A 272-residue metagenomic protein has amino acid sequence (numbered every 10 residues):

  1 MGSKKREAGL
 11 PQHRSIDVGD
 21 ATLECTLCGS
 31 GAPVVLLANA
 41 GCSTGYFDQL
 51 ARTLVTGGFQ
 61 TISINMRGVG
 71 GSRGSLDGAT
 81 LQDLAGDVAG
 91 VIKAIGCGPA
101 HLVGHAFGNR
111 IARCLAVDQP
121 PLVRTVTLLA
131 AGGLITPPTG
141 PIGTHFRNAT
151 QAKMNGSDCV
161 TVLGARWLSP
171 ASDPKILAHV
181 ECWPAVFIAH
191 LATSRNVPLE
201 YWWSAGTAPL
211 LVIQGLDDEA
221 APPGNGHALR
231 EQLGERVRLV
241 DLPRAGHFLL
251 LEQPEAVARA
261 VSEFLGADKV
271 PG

Functional and structural regions predicted by a protein language model:
M1-V34, T56-F59, N196-P198, G234 (+2 more regions): Alpha/beta-hydrolase fold catalytic core
E24-G71: Conserved HGGG/HGGXW glycine-rich cap/lid loop of the alpha/beta-hydrolase fold
T56, S63-V103, R259: Active-site loop/oxyanion-hole signature of alpha/beta-hydrolase fold enzymes
G104-G108, A112: Gly/Ala-rich beta-loop-alpha elbow adjacent to hydrolase catalytic centers
R113-D118, R124-K153: Flexible "cap/lid" loop of the alpha/beta hydrolase fold
P137-I142, K153-T207: Conserved alpha/beta-hydrolase catalytic His-Asp/Glu region
L191-Q232, D241: Conserved serine/cysteine hydrolase catalytic core
A245-P254, A258: Catalytic histidine-centered segment of alpha/beta-hydrolase-like enzymes
